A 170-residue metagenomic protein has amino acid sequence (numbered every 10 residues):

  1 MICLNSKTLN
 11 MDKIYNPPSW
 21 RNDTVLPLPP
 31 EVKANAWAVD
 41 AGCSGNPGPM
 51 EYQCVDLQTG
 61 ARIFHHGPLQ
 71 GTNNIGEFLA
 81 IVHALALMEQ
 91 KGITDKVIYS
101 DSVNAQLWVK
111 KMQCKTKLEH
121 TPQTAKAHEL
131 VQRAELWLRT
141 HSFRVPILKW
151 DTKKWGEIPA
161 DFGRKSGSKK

Functional and structural regions predicted by a protein language model:
D12-I75, L87: RNase H-like nuclease fold core
C43-N46, A86-G163: RNase H catalytic domain
A61-H65, F78-L79, Q90, T121-A125: Glycine-rich loops and low-complexity Gly/Arg-rich segments that provide flexible linkers or classic glycine-based
G76-A84: An active-site-proximal "capping" alpha-helix that borders the catalytic cofactor pocket
S168-K170: Acidic, His- and aromatic-enriched active-site or binding-groove loops in soluble protein domains that engage sugars
